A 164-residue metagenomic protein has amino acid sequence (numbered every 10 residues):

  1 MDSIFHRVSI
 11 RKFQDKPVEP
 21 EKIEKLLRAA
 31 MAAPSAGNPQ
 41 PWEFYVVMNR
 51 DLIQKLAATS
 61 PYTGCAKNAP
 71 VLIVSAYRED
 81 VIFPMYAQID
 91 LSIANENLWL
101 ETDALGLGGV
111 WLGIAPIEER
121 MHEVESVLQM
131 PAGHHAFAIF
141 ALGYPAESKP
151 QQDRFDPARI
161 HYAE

Functional and structural regions predicted by a protein language model:
M1-E164: Acidic, surface-exposed loops and disordered segments
